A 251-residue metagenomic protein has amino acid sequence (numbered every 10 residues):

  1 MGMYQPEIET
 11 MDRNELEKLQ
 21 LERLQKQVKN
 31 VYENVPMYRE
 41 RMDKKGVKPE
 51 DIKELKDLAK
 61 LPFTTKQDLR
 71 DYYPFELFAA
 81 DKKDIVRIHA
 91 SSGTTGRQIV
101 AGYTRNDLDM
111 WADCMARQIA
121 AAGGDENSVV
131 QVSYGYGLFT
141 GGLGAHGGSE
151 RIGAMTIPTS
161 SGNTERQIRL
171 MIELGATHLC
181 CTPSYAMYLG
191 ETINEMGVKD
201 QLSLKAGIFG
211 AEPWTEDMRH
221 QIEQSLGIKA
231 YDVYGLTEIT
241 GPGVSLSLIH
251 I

Functional and structural regions predicted by a protein language model:
M1-A90, T95-D113, R117-A121: Nucleotide 5′-phosphate-binding alpha/beta core
G2-E15, L19-Y32, P36, I152-I249: Active-site glycine/GP-rich loop and adjacent strand/helix microenvironment that borders small-molecule binding pockets
E40, R117, G147, R169 (+1 more regions): Surface-exposed charge patches
S91, I249-I251: Conserved small/polar residues in nucleotide/adenosyl-binding loops
G96-M110, H146-T156, E173-C180: Acidic/glycine-enriched edge-of-secondary-structure segments
L108, G135-G137, S184-Y185: Short glycine-enriched loops at secondary-structure junctions
A112-V129, N163-A176: Conserved ATP-dependent adenylate/AMP-binding module captured primarily in the ANL superfamily
A120-T156: Conserved AMP-binding loop of ANL adenylate-forming enzymes
